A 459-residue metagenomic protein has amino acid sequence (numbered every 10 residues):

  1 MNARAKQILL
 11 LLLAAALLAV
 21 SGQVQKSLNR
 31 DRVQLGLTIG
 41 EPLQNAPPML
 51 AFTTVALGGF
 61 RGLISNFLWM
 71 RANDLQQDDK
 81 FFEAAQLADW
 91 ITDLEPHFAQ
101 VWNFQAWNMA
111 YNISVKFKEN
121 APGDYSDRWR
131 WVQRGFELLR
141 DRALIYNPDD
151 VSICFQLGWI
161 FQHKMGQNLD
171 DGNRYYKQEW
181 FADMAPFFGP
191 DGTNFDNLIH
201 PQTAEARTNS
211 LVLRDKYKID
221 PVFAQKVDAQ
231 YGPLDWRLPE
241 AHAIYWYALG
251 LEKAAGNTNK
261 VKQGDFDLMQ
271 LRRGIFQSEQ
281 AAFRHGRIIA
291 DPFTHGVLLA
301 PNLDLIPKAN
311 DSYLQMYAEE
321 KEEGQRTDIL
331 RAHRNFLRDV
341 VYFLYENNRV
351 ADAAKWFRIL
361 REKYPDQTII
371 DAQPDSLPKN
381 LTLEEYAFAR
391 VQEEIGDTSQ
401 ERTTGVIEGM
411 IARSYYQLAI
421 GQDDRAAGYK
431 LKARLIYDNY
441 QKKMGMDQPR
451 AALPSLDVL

Functional and structural regions predicted by a protein language model:
M1-F104, N108, N112, F136 (+4 more regions): N-terminal alpha-helical interaction modules that lie
M109-P122: Substrate-binding clefts and substrate-entry loops adjacent to catalytic sites of polymer-processing enzymes acting on
E119-N147: Aromatic/His-enriched, Gly/Pro-containing loop or helix-boundary segments that lie immediately adjacent to catalytic
D150: The AdoMet/dcAdoMet-binding core of the Class I SAM-like
C154-G166: Acidic helix/loop microenvironments that form the catalytic cleft of cell-wall polysaccharide enzymes
